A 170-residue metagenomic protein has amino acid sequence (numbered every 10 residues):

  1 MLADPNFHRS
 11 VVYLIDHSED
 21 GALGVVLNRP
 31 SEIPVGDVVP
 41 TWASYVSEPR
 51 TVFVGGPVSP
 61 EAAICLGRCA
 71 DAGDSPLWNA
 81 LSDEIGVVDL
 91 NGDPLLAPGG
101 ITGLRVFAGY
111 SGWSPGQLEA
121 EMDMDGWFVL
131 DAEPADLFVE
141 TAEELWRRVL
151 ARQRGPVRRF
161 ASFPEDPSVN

Functional and structural regions predicted by a protein language model:
M1-N170: A short aromatic-anchored loop/beta-hairpin motif
